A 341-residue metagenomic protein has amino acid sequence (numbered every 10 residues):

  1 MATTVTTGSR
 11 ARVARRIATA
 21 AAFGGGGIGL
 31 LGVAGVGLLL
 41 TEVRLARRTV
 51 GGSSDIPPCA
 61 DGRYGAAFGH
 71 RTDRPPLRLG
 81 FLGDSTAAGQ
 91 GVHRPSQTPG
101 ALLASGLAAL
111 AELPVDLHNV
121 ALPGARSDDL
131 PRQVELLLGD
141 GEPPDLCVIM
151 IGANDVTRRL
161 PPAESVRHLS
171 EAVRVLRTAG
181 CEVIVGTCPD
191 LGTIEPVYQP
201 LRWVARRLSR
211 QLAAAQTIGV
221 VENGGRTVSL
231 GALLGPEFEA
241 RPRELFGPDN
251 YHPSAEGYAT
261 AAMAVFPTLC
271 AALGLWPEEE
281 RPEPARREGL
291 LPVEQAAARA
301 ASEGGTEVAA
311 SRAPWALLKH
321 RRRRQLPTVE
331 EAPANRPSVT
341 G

Functional and structural regions predicted by a protein language model:
A2-V33, G37-L45, T260-G341: Conserved catalytic region of serine esterases and O-acyltransferases that act on ester linkages in lipids
T41-A121: Serine-esterase "nucleophile elbow" of acetyl-processing enzymes
F81, I149, I184-V185: Structural beta-sheet core signal
G89, N119-S127, A153-A163, L201-A205: Surface-exposed cleft-lining segments at the edges of enzyme active sites
D128-E164: Oxyanion-hole/transition-state-stabilizing segment in secreted/luminal serine hydrolases and related acyltransferases
A179-C181: A short helix->loop->beta-strand "cap" motif at the edges of active sites that frequently abuts
I194-S229: Substrate-gating cap/lid alpha-helix
S254: Short, conserved phosphate/pyrophosphate- and ester-handling motifs at nucleotide-, phospho-/glycolipid
